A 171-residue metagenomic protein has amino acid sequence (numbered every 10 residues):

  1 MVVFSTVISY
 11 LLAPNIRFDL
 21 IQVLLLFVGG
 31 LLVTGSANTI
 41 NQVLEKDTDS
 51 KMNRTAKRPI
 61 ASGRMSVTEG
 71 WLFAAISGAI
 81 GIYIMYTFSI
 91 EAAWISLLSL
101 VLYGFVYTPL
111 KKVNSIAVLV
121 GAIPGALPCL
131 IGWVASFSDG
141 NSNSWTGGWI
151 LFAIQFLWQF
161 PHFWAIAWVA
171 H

Functional and structural regions predicted by a protein language model:
M1-V2, M65-S77, I95-L98, L119-I123: Short hydrophobic alpha-helical membrane-embedded segments
F4-K46, R54, G78, W94-F105 (+1 more regions): Membrane-embedded alpha-helical segments that form the functional core of polytopic membrane enzymes, especially those
S5-V7, R58-A61, A79, V120-S136: Small-residue-rich segments of transmembrane alpha-helices in multi-pass membrane proteins, especially helix faces
Q42, K46-D47, L102-N114, F163 (+1 more regions): C-terminal ends of transmembrane helices
K46, R54-A92: Multi-pass membrane catalytic core of lipid/isoprenoid biosynthesis enzymes
P59-T68, F105-P124: Interhelical loop and helix-boundary elements at the membrane-water interface of polytopic inner-membrane proteins
Y86-E91, T108-I116, A135-N141: Membrane-interface helix caps and helix-loop-helix hairpins in membrane proteins
A122-A167: Functional transmembrane core segments of multi-pass inner-membrane proteins
